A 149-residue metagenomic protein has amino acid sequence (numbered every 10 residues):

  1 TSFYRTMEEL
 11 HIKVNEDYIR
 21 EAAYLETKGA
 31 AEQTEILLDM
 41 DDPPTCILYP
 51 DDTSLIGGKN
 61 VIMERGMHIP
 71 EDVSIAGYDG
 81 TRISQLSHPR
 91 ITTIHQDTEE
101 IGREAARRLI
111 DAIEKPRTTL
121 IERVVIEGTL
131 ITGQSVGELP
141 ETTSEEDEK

Functional and structural regions predicted by a protein language model:
T1-K149: Bacterial carbohydrate/catabolite-sensing allosteric modules
